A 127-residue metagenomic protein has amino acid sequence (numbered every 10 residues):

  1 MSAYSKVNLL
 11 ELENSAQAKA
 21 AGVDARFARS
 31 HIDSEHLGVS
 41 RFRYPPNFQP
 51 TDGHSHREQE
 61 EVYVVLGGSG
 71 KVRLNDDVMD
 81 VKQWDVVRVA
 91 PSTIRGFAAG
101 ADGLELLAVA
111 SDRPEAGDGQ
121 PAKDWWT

Functional and structural regions predicted by a protein language model:
M1-L37, P46, D52, D118-T127: A short, N-terminal "cap"/entry segment at the start of jelly-roll beta-barrel domains of the cupin/DSBH fold
A3, G96-T127: Double-stranded beta-helix
R41-P45, S55-R73: Short, conserved beta-strand element in jelly-roll/cupin
D52, V72-R73, V89, I94-A101: Short beta-strand His + acidic residue motifs that chelate non-heme Fe in jelly-roll/DSBH and cupin folds
E58, D77, T93, D102-G103: A generic "binding-loop/recognition-motif" signal
V65-L66, R73-N75, A98, L107: Beta-strand residues in well-ordered beta-sheet regions across diverse protein folds
D76-S92: Short acidic-glycine-tyrosine-enriched beta hairpin
